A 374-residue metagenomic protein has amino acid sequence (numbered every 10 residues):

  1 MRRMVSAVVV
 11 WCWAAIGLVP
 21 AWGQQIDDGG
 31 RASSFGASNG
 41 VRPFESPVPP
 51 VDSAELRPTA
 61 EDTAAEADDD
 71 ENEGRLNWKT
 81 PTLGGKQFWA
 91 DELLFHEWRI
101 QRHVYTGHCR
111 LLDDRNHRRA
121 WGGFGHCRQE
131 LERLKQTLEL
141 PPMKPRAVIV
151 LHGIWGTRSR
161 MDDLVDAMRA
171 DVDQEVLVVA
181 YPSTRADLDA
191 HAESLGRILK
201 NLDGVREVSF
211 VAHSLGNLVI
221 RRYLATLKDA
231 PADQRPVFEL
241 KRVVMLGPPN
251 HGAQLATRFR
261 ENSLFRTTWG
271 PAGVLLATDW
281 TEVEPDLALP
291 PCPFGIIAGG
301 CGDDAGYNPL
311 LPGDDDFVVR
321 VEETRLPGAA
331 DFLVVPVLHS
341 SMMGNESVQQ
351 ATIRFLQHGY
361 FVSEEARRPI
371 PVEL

Functional and structural regions predicted by a protein language model:
R2-S6, V19-I149, T157-L177, L199-L202 (+1 more regions): Flexible, membrane-associating and regulatory peripheral segments of lipid-active enzymes
A7-G17: Bacterial N-terminal signal peptides
D62, D68-E73, N77, L289-L374: C-terminal catalytic-base region of ester-bond hydrolases, centering on the histidine of the charge-relay
V150-H152, E175-P291: Serine-dependent carboxylesterase/thioesterase catalytic core of lipase-like alpha/beta-hydrolase/SGNH enzymes
R158, R185-D189, M342: Loop/helix-junction capping segments adjacent to catalytic residues or to phosphate/diphosphate-binding pockets
R160-M161, A190-H191, L310, V348: Residues at alpha-helix caps and immediate loop-helix transition turns in enzyme cores, especially N- and C-cap
D166, A170, A225-D229, R354: Short, well-ordered alpha-helices that flank and scaffold nucleotide-derived cofactor binding pockets
